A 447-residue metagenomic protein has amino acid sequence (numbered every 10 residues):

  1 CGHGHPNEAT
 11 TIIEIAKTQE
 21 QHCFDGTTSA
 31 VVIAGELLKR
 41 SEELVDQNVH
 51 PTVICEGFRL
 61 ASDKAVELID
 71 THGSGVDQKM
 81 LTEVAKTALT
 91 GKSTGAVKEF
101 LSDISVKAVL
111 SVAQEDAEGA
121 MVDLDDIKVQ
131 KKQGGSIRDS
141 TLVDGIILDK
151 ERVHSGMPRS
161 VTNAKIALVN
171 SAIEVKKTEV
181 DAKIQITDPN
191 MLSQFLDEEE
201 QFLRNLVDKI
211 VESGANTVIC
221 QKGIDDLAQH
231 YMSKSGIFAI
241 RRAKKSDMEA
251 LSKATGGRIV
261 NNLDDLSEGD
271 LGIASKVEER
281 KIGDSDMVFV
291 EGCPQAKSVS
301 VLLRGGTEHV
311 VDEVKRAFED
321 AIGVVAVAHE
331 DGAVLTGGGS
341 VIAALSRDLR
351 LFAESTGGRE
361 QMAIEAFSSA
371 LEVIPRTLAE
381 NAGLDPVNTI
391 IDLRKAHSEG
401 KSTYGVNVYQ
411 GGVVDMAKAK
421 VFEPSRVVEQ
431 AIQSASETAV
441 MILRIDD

Functional and structural regions predicted by a protein language model:
C1-E36: N-terminal cofactor/phosphate-binding cores enriched in small/glycine residues, especially glycine-rich loops such as
G4-P6, S298-L302, G306-D447: Extended, low-charge hydrophobic alpha-helical regions
A9, E20, E56, L68 (+2 more regions): Metallocofactor- and cofactor-centric catalytic cores in central/energy metabolism, strongly enriched
Q21-A30, E43, Q47-A61, A65: Hydrophobic, well-structured modules enriched for small/aliphatic residues and gly/pro motifs, marking either
C23-V31, K177-T178, D225-L227, M248-E249 (+2 more regions): Short glycine/serine/threonine-rich phosphate/pyrophosphate-binding segments that cradle anionic phosphate groups
T27, V31-V32, T52-R59, Q361-S369 (+1 more regions): Alpha-helical transmembrane segments of multi-pass membrane proteins, especially transporters and channels
S29, G75-A85, M121-Q130, D385-V408: Glycine/charge-rich, flexible interdomain linkers and switch-proximal surface loops that mediate coupling
L60-G306, E313: Extended amphipathic alpha-helical scaffolds
